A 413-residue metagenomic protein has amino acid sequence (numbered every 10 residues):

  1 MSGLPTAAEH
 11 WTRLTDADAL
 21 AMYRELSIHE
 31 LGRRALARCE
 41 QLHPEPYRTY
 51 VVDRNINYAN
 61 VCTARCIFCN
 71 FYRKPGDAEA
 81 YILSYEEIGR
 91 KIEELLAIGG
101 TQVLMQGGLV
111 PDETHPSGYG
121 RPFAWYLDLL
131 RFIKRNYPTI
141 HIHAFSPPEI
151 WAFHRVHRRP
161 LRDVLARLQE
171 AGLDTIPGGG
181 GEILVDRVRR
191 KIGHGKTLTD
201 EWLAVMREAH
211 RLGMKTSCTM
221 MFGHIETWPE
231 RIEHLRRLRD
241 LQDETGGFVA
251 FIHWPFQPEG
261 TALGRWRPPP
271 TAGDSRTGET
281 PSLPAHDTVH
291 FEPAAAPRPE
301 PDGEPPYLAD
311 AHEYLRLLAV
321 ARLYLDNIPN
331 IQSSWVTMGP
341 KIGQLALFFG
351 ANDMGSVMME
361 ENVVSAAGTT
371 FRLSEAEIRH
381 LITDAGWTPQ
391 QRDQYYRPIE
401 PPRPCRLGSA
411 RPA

Functional and structural regions predicted by a protein language model:
M1-H29, R33, A37, L96 (+1 more regions): Auxiliary Fe-S-binding modules of radical SAM enzymes
T6, R24, I28, A37-P44 (+11 more regions): Generic secondary-structure signature for well-ordered alpha-helical cores
A19-M22, V52-N57, L109-P111, F222-I225 (+1 more regions): Conserved short loop/turn motifs at secondary-structure junctions
G32-K74, A80-Q106: N-terminal pre-triad scaffold of radical SAM enzymes
P46-R48, V52, Y58, C62-G76 (+3 more regions): Mobile, glycine- and charge-enriched loop segments and immediately flanking short secondary-structure elements within
R48-R54, V103, I142-A144, I176-G178 (+4 more regions): Hydrophobic faces of well-ordered beta-strands that scaffold small-molecule active sites in alpha/beta enzyme cores
C62, N70, G107-L109, G179-G180 (+2 more regions): Short, small-residue-rich loop/turn micro-motifs
R73-D240: Conserved Radical SAM active-site core
